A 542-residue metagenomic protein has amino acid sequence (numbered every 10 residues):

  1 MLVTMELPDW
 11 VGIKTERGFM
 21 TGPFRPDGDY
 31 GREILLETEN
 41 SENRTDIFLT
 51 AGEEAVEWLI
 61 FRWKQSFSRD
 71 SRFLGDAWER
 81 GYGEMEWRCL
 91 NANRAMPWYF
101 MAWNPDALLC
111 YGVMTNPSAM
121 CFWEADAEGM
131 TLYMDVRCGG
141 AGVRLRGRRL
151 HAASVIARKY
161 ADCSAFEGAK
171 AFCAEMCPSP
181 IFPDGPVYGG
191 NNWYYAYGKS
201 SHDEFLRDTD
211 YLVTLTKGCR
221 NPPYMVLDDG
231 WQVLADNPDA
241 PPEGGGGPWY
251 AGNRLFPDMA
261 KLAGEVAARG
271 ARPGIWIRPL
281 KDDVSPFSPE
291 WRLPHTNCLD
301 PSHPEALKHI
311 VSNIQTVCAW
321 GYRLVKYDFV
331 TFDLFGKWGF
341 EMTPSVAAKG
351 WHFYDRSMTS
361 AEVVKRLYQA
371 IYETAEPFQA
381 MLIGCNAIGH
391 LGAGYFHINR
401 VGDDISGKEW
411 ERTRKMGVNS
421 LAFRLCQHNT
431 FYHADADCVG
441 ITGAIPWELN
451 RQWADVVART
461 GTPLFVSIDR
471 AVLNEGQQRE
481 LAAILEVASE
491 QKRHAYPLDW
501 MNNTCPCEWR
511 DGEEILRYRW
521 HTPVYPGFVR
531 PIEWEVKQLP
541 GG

Functional and structural regions predicted by a protein language model:
M1-Y224, L324: Carbohydrate-recognition beta-sandwich/jelly-roll modules in extracellular/periplasmic carbohydrate-active proteins
N43, D184, N221, A268-G270 (+5 more regions): Short, well-ordered loop/turn elements at secondary-structure boundaries
L49-E53, Y99-A107, T209-T216, A263-A267 (+3 more regions): Hydrophobic, Leu/Ile/Phe/Ala-enriched alpha-helical segments that form helix-helix packing faces
R88, Y99, N221-G443, L449 (+1 more regions): Aromatic- and carboxylate-enriched substrate-binding clefts and catalytic-loop regions of carbohydrate-active enzymes
D135-R137, R146-A153, N191, S357-G542: Active-site-proximal substrate-binding groove within the catalytic cores of carbohydrate-active enzymes
D162, G198-L206, N253-F256, A361 (+3 more regions): Generic detection of long, well-ordered alpha-helical segments
P186, G245, D455: Residues that flank catalytic or metal-binding motifs in active/ligand-binding sites
